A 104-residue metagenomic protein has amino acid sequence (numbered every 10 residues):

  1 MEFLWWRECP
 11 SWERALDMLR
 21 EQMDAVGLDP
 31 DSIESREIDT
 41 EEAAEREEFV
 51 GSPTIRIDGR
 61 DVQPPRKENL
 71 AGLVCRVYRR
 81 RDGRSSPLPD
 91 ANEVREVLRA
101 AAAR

Functional and structural regions predicted by a protein language model:
M1-V26: Local sequence-structure signature of Cys/Sec-based thiol-disulfide redox active-site neighborhoods
F3, R7, A43, D82: Conserved short-loop catalytic and cofactor-binding motifs
L16-L19, V50, N69-A71: Short, glycine/charged-enriched secondary-structure capping and boundary segments
D17, E21, E42, P53 (+1 more regions): Surface-exposed charge patches
V26, A101-R104: Solvent-exposed amphipathic alpha-helical surface segments
D29-T40: Thiol-based oxidoreductase modules, predominantly thioredoxin-like and allied folds used for disulfide exchange
E45-R66: Short, structured active-site "lid" loops
R60-A102: Non-catalytic, surface beta->alpha helical segment in thiol-disulfide oxidoreductase systems
